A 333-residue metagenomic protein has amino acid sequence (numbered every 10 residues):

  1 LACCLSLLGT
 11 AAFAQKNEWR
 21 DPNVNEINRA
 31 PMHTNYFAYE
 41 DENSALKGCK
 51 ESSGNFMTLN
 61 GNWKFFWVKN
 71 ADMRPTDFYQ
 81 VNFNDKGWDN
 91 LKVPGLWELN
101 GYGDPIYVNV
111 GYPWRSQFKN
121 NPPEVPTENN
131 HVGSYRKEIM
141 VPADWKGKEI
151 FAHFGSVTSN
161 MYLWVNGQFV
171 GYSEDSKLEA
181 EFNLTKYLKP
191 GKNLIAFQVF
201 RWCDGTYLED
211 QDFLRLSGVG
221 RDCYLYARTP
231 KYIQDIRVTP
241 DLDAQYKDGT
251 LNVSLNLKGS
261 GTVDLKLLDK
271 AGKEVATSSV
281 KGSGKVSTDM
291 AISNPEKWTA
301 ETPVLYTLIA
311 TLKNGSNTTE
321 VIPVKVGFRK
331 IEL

Functional and structural regions predicted by a protein language model:
L1-K16: Bacterial Sec-dependent N-terminal signal peptides
A14-S53, M57-L59, L305: Mature N-terminal, pre-catalytic/accessory segment of carbohydrate-active enzymes
K16-E26, A30, K50, K64-V68 (+6 more regions): Accessory beta-strand-rich segments of carbohydrate-active enzymes
W145-K148, L188-K192, I292-L305: Short glycine/proline/serine/threonine-rich loop/turn segments at secondary-structure transition edges
L163-V165, K247-V280, V286-T288: Beta-strand-rich binding/interaction modules
A180-K186, K285-N294: Exposed aromatic-hydrophobic patches
L194-F197, T302-N314: Short, aromatic- and glycine-rich surface loops/edge beta-strands on solvent-exposed regions
R237, I309-L333: N-terminal carbohydrate-binding accessory modules
